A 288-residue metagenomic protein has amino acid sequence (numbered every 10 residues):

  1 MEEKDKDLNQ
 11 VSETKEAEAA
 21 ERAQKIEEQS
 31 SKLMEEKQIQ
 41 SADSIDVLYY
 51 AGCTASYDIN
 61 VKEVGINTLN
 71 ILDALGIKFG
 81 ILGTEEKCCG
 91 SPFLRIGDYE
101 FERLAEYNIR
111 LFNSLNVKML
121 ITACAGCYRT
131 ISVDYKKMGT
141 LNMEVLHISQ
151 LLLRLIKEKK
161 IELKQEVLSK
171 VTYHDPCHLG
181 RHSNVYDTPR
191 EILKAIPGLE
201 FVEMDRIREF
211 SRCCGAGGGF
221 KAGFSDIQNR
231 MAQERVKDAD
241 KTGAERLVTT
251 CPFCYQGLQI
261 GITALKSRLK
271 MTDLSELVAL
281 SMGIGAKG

Functional and structural regions predicted by a protein language model:
M1-G288: Iron-sulfur cluster-binding electron-transfer modules in prokaryotic oxidoreductases
